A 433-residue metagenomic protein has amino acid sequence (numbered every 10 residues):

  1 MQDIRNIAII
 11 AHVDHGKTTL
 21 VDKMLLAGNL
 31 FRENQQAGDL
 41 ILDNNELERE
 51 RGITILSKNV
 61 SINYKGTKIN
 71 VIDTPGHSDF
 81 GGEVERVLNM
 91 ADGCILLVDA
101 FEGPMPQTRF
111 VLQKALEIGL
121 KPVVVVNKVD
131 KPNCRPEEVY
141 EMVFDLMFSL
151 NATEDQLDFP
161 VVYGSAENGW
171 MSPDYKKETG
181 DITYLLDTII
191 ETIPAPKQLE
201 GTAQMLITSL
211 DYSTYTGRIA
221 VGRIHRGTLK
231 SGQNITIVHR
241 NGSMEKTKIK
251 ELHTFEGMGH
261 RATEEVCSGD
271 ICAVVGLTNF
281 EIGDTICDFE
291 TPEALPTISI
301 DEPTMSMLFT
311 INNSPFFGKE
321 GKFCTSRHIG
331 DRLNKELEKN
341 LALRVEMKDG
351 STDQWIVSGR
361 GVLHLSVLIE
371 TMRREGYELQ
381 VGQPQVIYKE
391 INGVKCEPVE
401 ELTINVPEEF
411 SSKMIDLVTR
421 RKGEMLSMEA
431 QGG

Functional and structural regions predicted by a protein language model:
M1-V98, E102-P104, E138, M142 (+1 more regions): P-loop NTPase switch module centered on the Walker A-proximal segment
A8-I9, V125-N133, D174-E178, I207-S209 (+2 more regions): Conserved short loop/turn motifs at secondary-structure junctions
D14, L20, G52, V71-D73 (+15 more regions): Residue-level signature of catalytic and energy-coupling elements of molecular machines, predominantly ATP/GTP-dependent
L30-S57, F80, L146-F159, I190-A203 (+6 more regions): Active-site phosphate-binding and catalytic loops of NTP-dependent enzymes
G103-G119, Y140-V143: Amphipathic helical hotspot of TIR/SEFIR-family domains
K121, K131-E191: Canonical P-loop GTPase G-domain recognition
Y140, P160, Y184-E191, A220-G433: Accessory interaction regions appended to the cores of large information-processing enzymes
E167, I182-V221, H225-L229: Accessory interdomain/linker segments of ATP-dependent helicases and helicase-like nucleic-acid enzymes that mediate
